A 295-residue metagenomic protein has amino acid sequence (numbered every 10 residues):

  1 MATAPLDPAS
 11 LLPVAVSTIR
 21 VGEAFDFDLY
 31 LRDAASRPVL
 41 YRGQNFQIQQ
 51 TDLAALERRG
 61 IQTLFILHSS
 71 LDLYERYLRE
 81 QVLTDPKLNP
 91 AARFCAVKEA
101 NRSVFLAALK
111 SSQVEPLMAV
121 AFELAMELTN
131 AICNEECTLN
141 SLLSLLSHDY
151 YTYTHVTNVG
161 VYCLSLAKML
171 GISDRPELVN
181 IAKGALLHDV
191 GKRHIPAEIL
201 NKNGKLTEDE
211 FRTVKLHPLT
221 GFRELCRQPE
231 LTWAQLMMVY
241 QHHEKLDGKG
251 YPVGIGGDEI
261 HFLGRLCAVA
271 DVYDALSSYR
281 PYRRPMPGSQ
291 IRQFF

Functional and structural regions predicted by a protein language model:
M1-T152: Non-catalytic interface/linker regions that flank or bridge core catalytic/transmembrane domains
T3, A100-F295: Histidine- and acidic-residue-rich, metal-dependent catalytic cores
